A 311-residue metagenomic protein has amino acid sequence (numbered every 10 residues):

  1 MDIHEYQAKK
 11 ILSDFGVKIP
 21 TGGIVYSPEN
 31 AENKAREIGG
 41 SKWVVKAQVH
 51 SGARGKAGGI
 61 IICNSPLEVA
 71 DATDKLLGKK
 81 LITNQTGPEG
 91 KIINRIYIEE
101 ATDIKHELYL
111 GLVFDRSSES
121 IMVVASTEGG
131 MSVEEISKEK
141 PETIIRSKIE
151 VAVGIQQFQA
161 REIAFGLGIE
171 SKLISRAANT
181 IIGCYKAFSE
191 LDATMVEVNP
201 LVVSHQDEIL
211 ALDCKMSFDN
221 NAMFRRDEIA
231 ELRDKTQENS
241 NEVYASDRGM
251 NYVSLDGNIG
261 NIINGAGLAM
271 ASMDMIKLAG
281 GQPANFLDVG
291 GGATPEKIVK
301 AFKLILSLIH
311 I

Functional and structural regions predicted by a protein language model:
M1-E37, S41: A conserved helix-loop-beta module that forms one wall/lid of the active-site cleft in ATP-utilizing catalytic domains
E5-A8, L12, I38-R54, T83-I104 (+3 more regions): ATP-grasp fold ATP-binding core
P20-G22, V45-D74, Y109, V133 (+2 more regions): Glycine-rich phosphate-binding loop of ATP-grasp-fold ATP-dependent ligases
G87-T143: Hydrophobic alpha-helical hairpins/lids featuring a short glycine-rich hinge
Q159-L201: A long amphipathic alpha-helix within ATP-dependent nucleotide-binding catalytic cores
H205-I259: Acidic, glycine-rich loop-and-beta core segments that form the ion-binding/anion-interacting portion of active sites
M270-K300: Short glycine-cluster motifs
I309-I311: Conserved small/polar residues in nucleotide/adenosyl-binding loops
